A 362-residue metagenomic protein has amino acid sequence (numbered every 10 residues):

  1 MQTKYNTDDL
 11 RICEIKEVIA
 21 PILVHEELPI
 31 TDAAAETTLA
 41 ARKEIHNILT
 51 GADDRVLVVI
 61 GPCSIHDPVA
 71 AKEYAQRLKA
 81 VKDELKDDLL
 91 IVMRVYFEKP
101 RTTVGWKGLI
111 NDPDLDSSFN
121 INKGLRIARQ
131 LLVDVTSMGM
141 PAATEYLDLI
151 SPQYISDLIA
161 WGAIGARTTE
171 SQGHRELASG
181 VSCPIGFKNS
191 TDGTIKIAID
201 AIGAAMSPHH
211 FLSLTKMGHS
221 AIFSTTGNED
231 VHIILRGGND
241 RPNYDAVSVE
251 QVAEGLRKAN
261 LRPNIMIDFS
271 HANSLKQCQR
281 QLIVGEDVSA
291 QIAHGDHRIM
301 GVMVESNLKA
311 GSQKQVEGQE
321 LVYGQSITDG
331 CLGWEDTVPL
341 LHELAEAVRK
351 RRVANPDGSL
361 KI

Functional and structural regions predicted by a protein language model:
Q2-D9, D88-Y244, S248-V249, H271-A272 (+8 more regions): Active-site-facing alpha/beta catalytic cores
D9-L49: N- or domain-start disorder-to-order transition segments that initiate the globular core
L49-A52, K82-K86, Q130-G139, T225 (+1 more regions): Acidic (Asp/Glu)-rich catalytic clusters
L57-A70, D329: Conserved phosphate/anionic-ligand binding catalytic regions in large, soluble enzymes, centered on
G61, I267, G333: Conserved, mostly hydrophobic/aromatic
P68-A80, T103-I110: Glycine-rich loop at the start of a catalytic domain that most often binds anionic cofactors/ligands
R236-G238, N243, Q251-M266: A contiguous, surface-oriented mixed alpha/beta subdomain in the mid-to-C-terminal portion of proteins that forms
N307-A354: Internal helix-turn-beta structural module
